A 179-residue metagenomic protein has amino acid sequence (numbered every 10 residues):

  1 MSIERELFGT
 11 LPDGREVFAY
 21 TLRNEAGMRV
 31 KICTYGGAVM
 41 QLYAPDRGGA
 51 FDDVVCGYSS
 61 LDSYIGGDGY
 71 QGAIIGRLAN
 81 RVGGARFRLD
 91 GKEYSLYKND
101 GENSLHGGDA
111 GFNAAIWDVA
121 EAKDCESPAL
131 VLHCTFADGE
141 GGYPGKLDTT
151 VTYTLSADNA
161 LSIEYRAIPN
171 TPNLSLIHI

Functional and structural regions predicted by a protein language model:
M1-E16, T21-E25, Y97-D158: Extended, loop-rich substrate-binding clefts of extracytoplasmic carbohydrate-active enzymes
R5-S63, G67, G76-A79, G83-K98 (+1 more regions): Beta-strand-rich N-terminal accessory domains
G139-E140, T171-N173: Short beta-strands and strand-coil junctions in structured, solvent-facing domains, enriched
S156-A160, P172-S175: Internal alpha/beta scaffold segment
I177-I179: Conserved small/polar residues in nucleotide/adenosyl-binding loops
